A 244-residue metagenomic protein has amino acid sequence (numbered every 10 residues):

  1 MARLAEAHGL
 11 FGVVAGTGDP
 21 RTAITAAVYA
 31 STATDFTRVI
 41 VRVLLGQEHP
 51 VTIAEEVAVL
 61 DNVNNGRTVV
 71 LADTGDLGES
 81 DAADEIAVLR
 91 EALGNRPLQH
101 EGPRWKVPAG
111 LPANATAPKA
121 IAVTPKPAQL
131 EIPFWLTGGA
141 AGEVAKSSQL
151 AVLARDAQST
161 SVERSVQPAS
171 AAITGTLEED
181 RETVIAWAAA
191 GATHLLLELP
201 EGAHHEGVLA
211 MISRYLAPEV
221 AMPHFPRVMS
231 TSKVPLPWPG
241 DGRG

Functional and structural regions predicted by a protein language model:
M1-G244: Active-site-adjacent structural elements that line small-molecule/cofactor binding pockets in enzymes
